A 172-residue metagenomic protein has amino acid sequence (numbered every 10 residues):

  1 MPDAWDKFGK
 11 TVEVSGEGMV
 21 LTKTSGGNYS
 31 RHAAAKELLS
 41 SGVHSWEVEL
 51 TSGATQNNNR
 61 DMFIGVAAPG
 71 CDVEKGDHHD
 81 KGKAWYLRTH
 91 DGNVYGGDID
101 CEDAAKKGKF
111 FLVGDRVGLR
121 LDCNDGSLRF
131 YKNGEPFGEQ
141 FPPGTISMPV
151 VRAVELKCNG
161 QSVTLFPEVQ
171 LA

Functional and structural regions predicted by a protein language model:
M1-A172: PRY/SPRY (B30.2) beta-sandwich protein-interaction domains and their adjacent Ser/Pro/Gly-rich low-complexity linkers
